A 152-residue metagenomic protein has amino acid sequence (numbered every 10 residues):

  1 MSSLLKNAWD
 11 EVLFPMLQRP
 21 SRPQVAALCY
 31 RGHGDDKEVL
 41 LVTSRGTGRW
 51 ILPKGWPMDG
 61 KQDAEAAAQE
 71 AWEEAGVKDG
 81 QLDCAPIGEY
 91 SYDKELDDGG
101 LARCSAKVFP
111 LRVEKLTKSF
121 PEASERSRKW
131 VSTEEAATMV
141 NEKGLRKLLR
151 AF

Functional and structural regions predicted by a protein language model:
M1-G34: Acidic, metal-coordinating catalytic segment for phosphate/diphosphate chemistry, firing primarily on the Nudix
S2, N7, D63, A137 (+1 more regions): A binding-site-centric feature that preferentially detects glycan-recognition modules on secreted/surface proteins
P23, E38, L101-F109, S127: Short beta-strand micro-motifs in enzyme catalytic cores
D35-K78: Conserved Nudix-box catalytic region and its N-terminal flanking loop in Nudix hydrolases and closely related
I51, R103, W130: Short aromatic/basic micro-patch
G76-T117: Active-site segment of metal-dependent pyrophosphate-handling enzymes, primarily the Nudix hydrolase catalytic core
A106-A151: NUDIX/MutT-family hydrolases
